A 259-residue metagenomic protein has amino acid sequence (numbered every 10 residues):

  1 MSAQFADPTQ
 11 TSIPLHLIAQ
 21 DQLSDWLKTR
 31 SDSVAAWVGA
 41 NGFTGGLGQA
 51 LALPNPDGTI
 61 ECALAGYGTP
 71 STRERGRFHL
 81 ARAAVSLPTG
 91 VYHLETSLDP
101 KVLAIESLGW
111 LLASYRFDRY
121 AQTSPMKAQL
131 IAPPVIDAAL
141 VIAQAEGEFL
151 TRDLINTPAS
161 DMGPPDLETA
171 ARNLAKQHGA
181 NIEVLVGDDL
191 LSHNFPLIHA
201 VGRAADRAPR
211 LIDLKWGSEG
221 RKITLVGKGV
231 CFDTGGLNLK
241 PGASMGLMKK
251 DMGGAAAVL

Functional and structural regions predicted by a protein language model:
M1-G229: Short amphipathic alpha-helical segment within the helicase RecA-like ATPase core that mediates nucleic-acid
A171, I223, N238-L259: Alpha-helical metal-binding/catalytic segments enriched in His/Glu/Asp
K228, G236-L237: Midchain, well-structured core segments that form catalytic/ion-binding scaffolds
